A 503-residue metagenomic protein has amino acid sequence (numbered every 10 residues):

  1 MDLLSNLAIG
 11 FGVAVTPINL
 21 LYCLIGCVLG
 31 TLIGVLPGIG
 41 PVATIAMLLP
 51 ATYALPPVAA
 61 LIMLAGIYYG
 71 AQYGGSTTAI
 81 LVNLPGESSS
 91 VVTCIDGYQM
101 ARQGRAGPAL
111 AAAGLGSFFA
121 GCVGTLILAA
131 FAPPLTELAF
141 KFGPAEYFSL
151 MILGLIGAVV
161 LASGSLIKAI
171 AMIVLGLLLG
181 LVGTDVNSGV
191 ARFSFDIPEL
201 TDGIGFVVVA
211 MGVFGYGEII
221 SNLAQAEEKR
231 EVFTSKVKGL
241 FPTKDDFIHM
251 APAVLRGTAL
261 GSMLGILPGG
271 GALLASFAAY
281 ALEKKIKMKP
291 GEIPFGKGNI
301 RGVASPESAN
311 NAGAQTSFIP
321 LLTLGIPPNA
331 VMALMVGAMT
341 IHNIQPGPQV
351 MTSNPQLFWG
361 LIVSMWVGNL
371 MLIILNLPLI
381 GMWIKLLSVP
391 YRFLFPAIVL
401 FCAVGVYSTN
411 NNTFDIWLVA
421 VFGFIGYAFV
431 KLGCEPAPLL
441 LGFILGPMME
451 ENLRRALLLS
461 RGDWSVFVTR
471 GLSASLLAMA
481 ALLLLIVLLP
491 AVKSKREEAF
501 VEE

Functional and structural regions predicted by a protein language model:
M1-A60, P133, E137-A139, F193-N299 (+5 more regions): Helix-loop-helix hairpins and the membrane-proximal interhelical loops of multi-pass alpha-helical transport proteins
C27-P41, A71-N83, A158-S163, A259-P268 (+3 more regions): Transmembrane alpha-helix interface/packing and boundary motifs in multi-pass membrane proteins, characterized by
I33-V42, I80-V91, V123-I127, L264-L274 (+4 more regions): Short helix-coil transition sites and intra-membrane helix breaks within transmembrane domains of multi-pass
P41-A51, L64, A79-Q99, A129-A130 (+6 more regions): Re-entrant/interfacial helical elements at transmembrane boundaries that shape and gate the permeation pathway
V58-I62, Q99-G116, K289-G302, V331-A333 (+1 more regions): Membrane-interface alpha-helices at helix entry/exit sites of multi-pass transporters
Y68-I80, G86, G298-L324, P328 (+1 more regions): A structural-propensity feature for long, helix-poor, extended segments
Y69-G74, L115-I127, L179, R301-F318 (+2 more regions): Membrane-embedded alpha-helical segments of transport systems, primarily multispan ion/solute transporters
A111-E227, I341-K495: Membrane-embedded alpha-helical modules
